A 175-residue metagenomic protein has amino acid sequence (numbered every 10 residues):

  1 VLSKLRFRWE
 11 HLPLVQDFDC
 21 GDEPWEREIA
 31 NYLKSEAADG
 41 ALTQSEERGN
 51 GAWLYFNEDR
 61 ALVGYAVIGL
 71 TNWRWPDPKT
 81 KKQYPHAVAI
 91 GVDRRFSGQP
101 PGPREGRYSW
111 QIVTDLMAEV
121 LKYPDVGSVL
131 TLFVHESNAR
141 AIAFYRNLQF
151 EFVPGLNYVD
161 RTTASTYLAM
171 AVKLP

Functional and structural regions predicted by a protein language model:
V1-P103, Q111-T131, H135-P175: Non-catalytic substrate-recognition and accessory regions of acyl/acetyltransferase enzymes
